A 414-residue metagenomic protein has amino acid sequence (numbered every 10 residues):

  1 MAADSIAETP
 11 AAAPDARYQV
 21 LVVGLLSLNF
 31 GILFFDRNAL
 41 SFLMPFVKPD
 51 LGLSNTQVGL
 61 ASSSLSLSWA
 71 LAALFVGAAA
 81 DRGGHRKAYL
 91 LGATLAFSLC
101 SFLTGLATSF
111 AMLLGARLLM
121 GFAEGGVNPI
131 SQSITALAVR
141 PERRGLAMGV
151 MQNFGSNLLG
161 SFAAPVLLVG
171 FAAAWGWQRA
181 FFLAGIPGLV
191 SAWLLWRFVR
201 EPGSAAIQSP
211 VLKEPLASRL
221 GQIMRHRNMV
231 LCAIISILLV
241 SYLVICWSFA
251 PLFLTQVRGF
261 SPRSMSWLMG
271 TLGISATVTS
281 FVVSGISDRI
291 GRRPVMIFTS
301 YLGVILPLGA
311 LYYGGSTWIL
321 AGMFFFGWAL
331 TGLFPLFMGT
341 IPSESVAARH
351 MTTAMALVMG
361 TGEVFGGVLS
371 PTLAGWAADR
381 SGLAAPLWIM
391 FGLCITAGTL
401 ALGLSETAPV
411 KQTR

Functional and structural regions predicted by a protein language model:
A7-A16, P202-C232: Juxtamembrane intracellular "pre-TM" segments in multi-pass secondary transporters
L40-S41, N228-T277, G339: Extracytoplasmic gate region of multi-pass secondary transporters
G52, G84, L106-M112, G259 (+2 more regions): Helix-breaking motifs and short loop linkers at transmembrane-helix boundaries and internal kinks in secondary membrane
S63-A78, G270-V282: Central cavity-lining transmembrane alpha-helices of secondary-active solute carriers, predominantly the Major
L71-T108, S287-R293: Conserved MFS/SLC helix-loop-helix module at the cytosolic interface between two early adjacent transmembrane helices
A116-S156: Cytoplasmic helix-loop-helix junction between adjacent transmembrane helices in 12-TM secondary transporters
M151, G155-R197: Helix-loop-helix hairpin linking two adjacent transmembrane segments in secondary transporters
R293-M338: C-terminal transmembrane helical hairpin of 12-TM major facilitator-type secondary transporters
